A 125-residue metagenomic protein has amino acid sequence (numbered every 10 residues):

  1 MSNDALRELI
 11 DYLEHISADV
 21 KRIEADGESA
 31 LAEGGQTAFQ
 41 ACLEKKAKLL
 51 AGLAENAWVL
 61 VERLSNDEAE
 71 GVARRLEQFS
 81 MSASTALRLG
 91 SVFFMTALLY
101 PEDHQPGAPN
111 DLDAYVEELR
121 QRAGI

Functional and structural regions predicted by a protein language model:
S2-E44: Short terminal alpha-helical segments
N3-L6, Q36, A54-A57, A69-V72 (+3 more regions): Short amphipathic alpha-helical segments that mediate assembly, nucleic-acid/protein binding, or membrane association
E14, F39, E68, M81 (+1 more regions): Helix-centric, low-specificity signal for extended rod-like, repetitive segments
V20-G27, L50-V61, L87-S91, V116 (+1 more regions): Extended amphipathic alpha-helical scaffold segments
E28, G35, S65, A69-V72 (+1 more regions): Alpha-helical coiled-coil oligomerization motifs
G34-K48, G52, V59, D103-P106: Conserved non-transmembrane functional hotspots
L50-Q78: Short, solvent-exposed, charged loop/turn and helix-capping segments that join or cap alpha-helices on peripheral
E77-I125: Amphipathic alpha-helical binding modules
